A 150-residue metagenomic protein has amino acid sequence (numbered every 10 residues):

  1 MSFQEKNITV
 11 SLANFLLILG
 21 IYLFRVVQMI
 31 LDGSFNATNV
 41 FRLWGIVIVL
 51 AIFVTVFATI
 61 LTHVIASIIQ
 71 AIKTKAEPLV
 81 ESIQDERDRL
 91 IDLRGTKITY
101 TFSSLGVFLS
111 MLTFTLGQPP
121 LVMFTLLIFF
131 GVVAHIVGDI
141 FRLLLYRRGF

Functional and structural regions predicted by a protein language model:
M1-L31, I140-F150: Cytosolic-side membrane-entry/anchor segment at the start of a transmembrane helix
F15-Y22, A51-T59, S104-V107, M111 (+1 more regions): Helical transmembrane-bundle signal
G33-F41, F114-F124: Helix-coil boundary and interhelical linker segments in multi-pass alpha-helical membrane proteins
F41-L61, F129-V133: Alpha-helical transmembrane segments
F57-E77: Membrane-water interface of transmembrane alpha-helices
E77-T99: Short membrane-interface loop/juxtamembrane segments of multi-pass integral membrane proteins
I98-P120: Alpha-helical transmembrane segments and their membrane-interface junctions in multi-pass membrane proteins
Q118-F150: C-terminal or internal capping secondary-structure element at the end of a domain, subdomain, or sheet
